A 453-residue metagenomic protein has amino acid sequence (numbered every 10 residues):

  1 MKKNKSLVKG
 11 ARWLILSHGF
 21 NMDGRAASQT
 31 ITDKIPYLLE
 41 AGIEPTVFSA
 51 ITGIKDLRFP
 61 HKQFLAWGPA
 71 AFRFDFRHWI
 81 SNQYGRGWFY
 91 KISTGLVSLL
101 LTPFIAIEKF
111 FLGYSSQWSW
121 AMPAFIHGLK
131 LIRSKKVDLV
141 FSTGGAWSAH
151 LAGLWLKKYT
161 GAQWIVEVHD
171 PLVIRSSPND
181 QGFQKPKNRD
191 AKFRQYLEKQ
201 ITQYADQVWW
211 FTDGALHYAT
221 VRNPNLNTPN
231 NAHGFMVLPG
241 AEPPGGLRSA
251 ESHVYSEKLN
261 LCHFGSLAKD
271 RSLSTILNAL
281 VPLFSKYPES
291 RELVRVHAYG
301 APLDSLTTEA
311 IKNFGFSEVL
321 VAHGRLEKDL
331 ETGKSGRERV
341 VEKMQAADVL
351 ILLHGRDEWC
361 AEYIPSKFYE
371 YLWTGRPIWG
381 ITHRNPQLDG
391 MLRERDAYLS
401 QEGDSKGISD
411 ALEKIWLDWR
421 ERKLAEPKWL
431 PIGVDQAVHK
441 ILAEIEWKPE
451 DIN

Functional and structural regions predicted by a protein language model:
M1-D75, Q207, L283, P288 (+1 more regions): N-terminal subdomain of nucleotide-sugar transferases
D33, F111, S115, M122-L129 (+4 more regions): Membrane-proximal helix-turn-helix segments that form the acceptor-binding/catalytic region of lipid-linked
V47-S119: A conserved catalytic-core segment of Leloir-type glycosyltransferases
F72-F76, F235-K258: Acidic anion/phosphate-binding donor-loop and adjacent secondary structure in glycosyltransferase catalytic cores
K192-G234, D389: A short, active-site helix/loop in glycosyltransferases that binds the activated sugar's phosphate group
W209, H253-R271, L277: Conserved donor-binding/catalytic core segment of Leloir-type glycosyltransferases
R271, E327-Q345, L350-Y369, W379-G390: Nucleotide-sugar-dependent
Y299-A301, S305-V341: Nucleotide-activated donor-binding/catalytic signature segment of Leloir-type glycosyltransferases, i.e., the conserved
